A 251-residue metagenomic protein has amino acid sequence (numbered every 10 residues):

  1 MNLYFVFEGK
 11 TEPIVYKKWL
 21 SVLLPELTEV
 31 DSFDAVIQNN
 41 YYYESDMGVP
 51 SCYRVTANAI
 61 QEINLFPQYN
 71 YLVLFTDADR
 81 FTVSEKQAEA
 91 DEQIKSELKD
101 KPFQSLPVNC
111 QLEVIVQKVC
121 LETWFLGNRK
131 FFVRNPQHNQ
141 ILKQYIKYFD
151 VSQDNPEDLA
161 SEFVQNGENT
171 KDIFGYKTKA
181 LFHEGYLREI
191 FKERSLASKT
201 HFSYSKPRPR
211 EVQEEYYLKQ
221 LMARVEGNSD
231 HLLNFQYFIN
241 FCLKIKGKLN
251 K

Functional and structural regions predicted by a protein language model:
M1-Y4: Extreme N-terminal starter segment of soluble prokaryotic enzymes
F7-E8, Q117: Small/polar loops that bind or transfer phosphate-bearing groups
G9-P13: Short acidic, Gly/Ser-rich segments with clustered Asp/Glu that frequently serve as metal-coordination loops in enzyme
I14-N39, T56-K251: C-terminal accessory helical subdomains adjacent to catalytic cores in phosphodiester- and nucleotide-handling enzymes
Y41-V55: Charged, often glycine-rich, active-site loop that binds/positions anionic groups
